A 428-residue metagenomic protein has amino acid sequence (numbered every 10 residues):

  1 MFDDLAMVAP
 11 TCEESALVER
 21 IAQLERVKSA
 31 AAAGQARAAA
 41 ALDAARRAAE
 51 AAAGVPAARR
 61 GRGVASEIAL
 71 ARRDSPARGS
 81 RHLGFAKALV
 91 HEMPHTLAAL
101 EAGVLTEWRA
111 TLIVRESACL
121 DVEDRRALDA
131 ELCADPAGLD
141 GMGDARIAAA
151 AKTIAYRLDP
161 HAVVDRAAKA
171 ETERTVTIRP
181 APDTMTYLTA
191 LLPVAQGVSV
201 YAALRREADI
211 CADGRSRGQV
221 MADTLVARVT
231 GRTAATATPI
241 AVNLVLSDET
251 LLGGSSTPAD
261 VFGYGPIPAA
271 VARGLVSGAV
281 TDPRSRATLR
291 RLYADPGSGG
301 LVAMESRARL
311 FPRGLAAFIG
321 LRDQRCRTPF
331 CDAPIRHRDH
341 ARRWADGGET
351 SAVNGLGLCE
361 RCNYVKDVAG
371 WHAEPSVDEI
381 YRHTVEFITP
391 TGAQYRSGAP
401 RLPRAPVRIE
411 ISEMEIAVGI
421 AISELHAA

Functional and structural regions predicted by a protein language model:
M1-V302, A308, Y395, I411-E413 (+1 more regions): Rieske [2Fe-2S] iron-sulfur domain-containing proteins
R286-A428: A detector for short metal-coordination/catalytic motifs
